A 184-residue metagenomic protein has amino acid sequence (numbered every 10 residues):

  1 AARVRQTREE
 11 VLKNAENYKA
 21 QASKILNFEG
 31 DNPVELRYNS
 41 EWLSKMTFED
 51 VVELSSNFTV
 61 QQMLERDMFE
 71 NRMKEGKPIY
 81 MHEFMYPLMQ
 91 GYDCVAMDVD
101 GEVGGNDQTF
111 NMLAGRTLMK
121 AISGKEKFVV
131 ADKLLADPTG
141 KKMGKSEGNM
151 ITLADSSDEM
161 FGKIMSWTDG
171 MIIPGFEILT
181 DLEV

Functional and structural regions predicted by a protein language model:
A1-R5, M143-G144: Non-cofactor substrate-recognition interfaces
V4-A131: Divalent-metal (Mg2+/Mn2+/Ca2+)-assisted nucleotide/phosphate chemistry catalytic cores
S56-T59, D132-V184: Catalytic adenosine-cofactor/nucleotide-binding cores of aminoacyl-tRNA synthetases and other
